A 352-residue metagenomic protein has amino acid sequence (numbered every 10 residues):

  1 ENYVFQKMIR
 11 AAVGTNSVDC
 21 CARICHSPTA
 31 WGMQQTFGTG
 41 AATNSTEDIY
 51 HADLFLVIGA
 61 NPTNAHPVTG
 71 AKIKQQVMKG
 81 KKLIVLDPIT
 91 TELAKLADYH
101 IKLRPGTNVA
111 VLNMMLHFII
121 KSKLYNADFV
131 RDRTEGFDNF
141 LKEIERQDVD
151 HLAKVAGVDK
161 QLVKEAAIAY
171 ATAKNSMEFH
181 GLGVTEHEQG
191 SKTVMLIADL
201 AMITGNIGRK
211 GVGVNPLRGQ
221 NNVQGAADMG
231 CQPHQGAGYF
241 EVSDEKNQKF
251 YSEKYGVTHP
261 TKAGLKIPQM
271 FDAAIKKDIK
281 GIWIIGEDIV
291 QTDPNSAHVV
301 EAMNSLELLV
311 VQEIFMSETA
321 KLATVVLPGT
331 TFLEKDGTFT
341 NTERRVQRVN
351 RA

Functional and structural regions predicted by a protein language model:
E1-N222, A226-M229, V242-A352: Cofactor-pocket helix-loop regions in the catalytic cores of large enzyme subunits
P233: Expand to "…catalyze enediolate/carbanion chemistry for C-C bond making/breaking, isomerization, decarboxylation
